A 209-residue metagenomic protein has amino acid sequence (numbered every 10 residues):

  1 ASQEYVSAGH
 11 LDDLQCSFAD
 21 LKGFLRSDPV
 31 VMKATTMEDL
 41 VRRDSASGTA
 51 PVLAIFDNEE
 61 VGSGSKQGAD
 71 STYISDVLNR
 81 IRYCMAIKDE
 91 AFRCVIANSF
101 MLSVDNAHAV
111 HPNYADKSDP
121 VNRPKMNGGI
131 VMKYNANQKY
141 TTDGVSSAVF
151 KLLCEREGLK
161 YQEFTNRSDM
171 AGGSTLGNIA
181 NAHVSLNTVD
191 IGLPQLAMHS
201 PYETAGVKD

Functional and structural regions predicted by a protein language model:
A1-G9: Soluble metallo-hydrolase cores and metallopeptidase-like ectodomains found primarily in the secretory/periplasmic
H10-D13, G64-S71, A136-Y140, N166 (+1 more regions): Hydrophobic alpha-helical scaffolding
H10-S27, L40-T72, L78-N79, F92: A conserved active-site cap/scaffold subdomain adjacent to cofactor or substrate pockets
D12-A19, S146, N187, D209: Catalytic-loop motifs flanking and including active-site residues across diverse enzymes
L25-I55, L193-D209: His/Asp/Glu-rich mid-to-C-terminal helical/loop segments that flank catalytic regions of hydrolases
S47-P51, I96-S99, N127-G128, S185-N187: Short coil/turn connectors at secondary-structure junctions
D70-G129: A glycine- and small/hydrophobic-rich beta-loop-beta segment that serves as a flexible "lid/hinge" or phosphate-binding
A107-P201: Active-site-adjacent substrate-binding region of metalloamidase/peptidase-like peptide-processing proteins
